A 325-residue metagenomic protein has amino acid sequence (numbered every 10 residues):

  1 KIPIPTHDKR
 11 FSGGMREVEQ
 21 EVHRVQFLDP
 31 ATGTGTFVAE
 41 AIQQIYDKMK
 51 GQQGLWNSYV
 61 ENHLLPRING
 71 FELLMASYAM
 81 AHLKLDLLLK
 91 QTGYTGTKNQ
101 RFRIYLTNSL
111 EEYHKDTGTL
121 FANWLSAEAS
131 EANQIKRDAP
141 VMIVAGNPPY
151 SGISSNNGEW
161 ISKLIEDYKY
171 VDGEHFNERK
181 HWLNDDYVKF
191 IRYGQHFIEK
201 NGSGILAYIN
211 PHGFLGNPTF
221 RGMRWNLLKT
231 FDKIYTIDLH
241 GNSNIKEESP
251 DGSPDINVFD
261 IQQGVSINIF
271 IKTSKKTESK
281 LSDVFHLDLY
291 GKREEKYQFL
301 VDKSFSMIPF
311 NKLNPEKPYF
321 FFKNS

Functional and structural regions predicted by a protein language model:
K1-T236, K246: SAM-dependent methyltransferase catalytic region
S155-W160, L164, E174-E178, H196-S325: Sequence-level detector for compositionally biased, low-complexity segments
